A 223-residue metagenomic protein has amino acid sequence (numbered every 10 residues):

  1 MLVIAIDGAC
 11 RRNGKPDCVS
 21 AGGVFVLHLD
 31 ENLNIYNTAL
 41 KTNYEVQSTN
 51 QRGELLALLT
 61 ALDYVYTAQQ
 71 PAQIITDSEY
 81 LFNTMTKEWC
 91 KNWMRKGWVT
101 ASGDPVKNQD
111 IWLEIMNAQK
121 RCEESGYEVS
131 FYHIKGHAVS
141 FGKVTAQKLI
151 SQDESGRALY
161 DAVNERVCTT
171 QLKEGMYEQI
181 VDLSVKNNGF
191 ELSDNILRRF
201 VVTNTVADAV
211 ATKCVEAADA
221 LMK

Functional and structural regions predicted by a protein language model:
M1-R52, Y64, G142-V185, T205 (+1 more regions): RNase H-like nuclease fold core
C10-K15, L59-D182, K186-N187, D194-F200: RNase H catalytic domain
E54, L58: Short, conserved alpha-helix that lines the donor NDP-sugar binding/gating region of sugar-transfer enzymes
